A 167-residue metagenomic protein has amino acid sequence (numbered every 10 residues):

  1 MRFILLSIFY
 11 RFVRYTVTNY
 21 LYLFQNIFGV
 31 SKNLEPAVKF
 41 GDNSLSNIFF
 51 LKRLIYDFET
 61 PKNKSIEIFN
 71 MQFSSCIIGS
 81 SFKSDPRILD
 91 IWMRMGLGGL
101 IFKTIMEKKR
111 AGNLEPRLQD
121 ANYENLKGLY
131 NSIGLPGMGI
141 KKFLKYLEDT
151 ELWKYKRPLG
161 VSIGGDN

Functional and structural regions predicted by a protein language model:
R2-P158: N-terminal capping/small domains of soluble enzymes
I163-N167: Active-site glycine- and acidic-residue-rich loops that bind and position anionic ligands or nucleotide-like cofactors
